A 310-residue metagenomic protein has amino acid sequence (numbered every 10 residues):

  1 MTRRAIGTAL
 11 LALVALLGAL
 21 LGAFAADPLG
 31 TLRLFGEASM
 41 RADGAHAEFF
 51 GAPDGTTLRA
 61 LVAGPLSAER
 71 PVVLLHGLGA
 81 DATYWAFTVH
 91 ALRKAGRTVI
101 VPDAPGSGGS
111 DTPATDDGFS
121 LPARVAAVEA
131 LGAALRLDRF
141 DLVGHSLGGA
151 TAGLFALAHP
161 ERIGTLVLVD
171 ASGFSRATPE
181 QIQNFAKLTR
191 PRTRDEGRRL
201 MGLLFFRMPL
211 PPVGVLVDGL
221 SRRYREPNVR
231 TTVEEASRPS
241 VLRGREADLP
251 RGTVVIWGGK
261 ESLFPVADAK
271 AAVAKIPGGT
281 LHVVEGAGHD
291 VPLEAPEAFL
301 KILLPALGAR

Functional and structural regions predicted by a protein language model:
L13-F49: An N-terminal hydrophobic leader/cap segment in hydrolases
P53-T56, L61, V101-V143: Active-site loop/oxyanion-hole signature of alpha/beta-hydrolase fold enzymes
A63-G109: Conserved HGGG/HGGXW glycine-rich cap/lid loop of the alpha/beta-hydrolase fold
G153-A158, G164-T193: Flexible "cap/lid" loop of the alpha/beta hydrolase fold
A177-Q181, R190-D248: Conserved alpha/beta-hydrolase catalytic His-Asp/Glu region
L249, V255-W257: Short beta-strand/loop motif that positions the catalytic acidic residue of the alpha/beta-hydrolase fold
K260-F264: Acidic catalytic loop of the alpha/beta-hydrolase fold
A287-P296, L300: Catalytic histidine-centered segment of alpha/beta-hydrolase-like enzymes
